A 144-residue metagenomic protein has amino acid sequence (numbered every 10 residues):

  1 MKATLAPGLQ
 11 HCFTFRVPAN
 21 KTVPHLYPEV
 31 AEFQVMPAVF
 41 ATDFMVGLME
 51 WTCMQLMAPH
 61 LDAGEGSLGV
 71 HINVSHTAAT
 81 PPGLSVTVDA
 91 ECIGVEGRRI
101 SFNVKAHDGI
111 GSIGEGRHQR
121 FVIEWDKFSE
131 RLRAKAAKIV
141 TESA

Functional and structural regions predicted by a protein language model:
M1-L5, A58-D62, H107: Intrinsically disordered, low-complexity boundary segments flanking structured domains
K2-F40: Catalytic strand-loop segment that frames the active site of acyl-thioester-processing enzymes
L9-F13, L68-I72, L84-V88, R98-I100 (+1 more regions): A generic structural signal for short beta-strands and their flanking turns/coil linkers
C12-P18, S75, Q119-F121: Generic structural detector for well-ordered beta-strands
V39-G47: Short, conserved micro-motifs enriched in small and acidic residues
C53-T87: Hydrophobic beta-strand-centered segment that forms part of the acyl-chain substrate-binding groove
P81-P82, E91-A144: HotDog/MaoC-like acyl-thioester-processing domains
